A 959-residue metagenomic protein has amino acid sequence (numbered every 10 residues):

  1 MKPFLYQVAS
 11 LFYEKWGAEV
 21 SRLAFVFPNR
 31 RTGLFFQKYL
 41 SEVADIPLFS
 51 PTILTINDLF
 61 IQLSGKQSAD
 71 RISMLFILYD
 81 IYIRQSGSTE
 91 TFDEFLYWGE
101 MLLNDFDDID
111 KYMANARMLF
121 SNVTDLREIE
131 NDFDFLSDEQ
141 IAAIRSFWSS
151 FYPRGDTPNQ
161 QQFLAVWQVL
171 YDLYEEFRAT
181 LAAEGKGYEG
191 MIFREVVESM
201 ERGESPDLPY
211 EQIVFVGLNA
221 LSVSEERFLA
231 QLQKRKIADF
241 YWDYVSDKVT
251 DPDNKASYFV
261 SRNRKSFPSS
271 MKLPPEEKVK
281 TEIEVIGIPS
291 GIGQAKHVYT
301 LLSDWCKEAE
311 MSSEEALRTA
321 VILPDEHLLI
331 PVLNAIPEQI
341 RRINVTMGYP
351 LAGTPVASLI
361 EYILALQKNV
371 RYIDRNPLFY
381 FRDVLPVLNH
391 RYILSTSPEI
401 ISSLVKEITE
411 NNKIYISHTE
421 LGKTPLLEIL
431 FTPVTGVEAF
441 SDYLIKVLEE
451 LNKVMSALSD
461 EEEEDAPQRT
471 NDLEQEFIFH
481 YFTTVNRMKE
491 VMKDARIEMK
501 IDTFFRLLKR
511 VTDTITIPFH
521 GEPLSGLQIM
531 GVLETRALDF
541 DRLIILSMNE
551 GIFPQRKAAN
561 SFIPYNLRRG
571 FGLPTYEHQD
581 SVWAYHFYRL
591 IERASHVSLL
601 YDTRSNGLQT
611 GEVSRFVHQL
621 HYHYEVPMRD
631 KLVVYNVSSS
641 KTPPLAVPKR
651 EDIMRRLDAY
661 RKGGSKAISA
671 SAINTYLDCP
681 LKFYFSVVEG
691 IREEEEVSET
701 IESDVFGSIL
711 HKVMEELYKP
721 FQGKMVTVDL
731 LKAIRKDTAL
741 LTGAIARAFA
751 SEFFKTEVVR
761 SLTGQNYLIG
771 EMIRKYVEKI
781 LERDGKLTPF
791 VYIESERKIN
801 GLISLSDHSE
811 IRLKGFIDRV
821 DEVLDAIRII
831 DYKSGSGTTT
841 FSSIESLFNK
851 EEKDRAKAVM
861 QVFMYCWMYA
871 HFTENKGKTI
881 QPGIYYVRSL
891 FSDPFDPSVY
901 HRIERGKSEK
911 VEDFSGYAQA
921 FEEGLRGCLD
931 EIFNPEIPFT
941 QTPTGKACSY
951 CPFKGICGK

Functional and structural regions predicted by a protein language model:
M1-T52, I56-D58, S199, S205-N376 (+2 more regions): Conserved motor-region signature of P-loop NTPase helicases/translocases
R30-D207, V223, S402, T409: Basic/charged alpha-beta structural segments of nucleotide/phosphate-handling enzymes
R31, T55, Q212-L221, V321 (+9 more regions): Conserved helicase core region in the C-terminal RecA-like lobe
S86-E128, D132, E314, N334-I343 (+4 more regions): Accessory helical subdomains and C-terminal extensions of nucleic-acid helicases that mediate DNA/RNA engagement
R154-A182, P209, V216, S303-E310 (+3 more regions): Accessory C-terminal helicase-associated subdomains
Y392, L573-Y624, Y865, L925-F953: C-terminal accessory regions
E462, P467, Q475, M530-E592 (+3 more regions): Conserved helicase C-terminal RecA-like lobe
I544, G607, P643-K959: RecB-family 4Fe-4S metal-dependent nuclease core
